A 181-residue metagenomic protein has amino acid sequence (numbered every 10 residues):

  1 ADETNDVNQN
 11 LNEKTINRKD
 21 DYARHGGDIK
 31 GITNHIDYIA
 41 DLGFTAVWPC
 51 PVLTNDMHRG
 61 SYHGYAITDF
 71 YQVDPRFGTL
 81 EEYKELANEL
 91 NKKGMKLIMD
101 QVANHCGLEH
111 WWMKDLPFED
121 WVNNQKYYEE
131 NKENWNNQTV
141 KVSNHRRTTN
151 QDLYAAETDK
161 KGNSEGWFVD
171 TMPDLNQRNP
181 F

Functional and structural regions predicted by a protein language model:
A1-M99, N104-D115, D120-Y127, E133-N137 (+1 more regions): N-terminal structural segment of carbohydrate-active enzymes
K141-N150: Extended, Lys/Arg-enriched charged tracts that mediate electrostatic binding to polyanionic substrates
